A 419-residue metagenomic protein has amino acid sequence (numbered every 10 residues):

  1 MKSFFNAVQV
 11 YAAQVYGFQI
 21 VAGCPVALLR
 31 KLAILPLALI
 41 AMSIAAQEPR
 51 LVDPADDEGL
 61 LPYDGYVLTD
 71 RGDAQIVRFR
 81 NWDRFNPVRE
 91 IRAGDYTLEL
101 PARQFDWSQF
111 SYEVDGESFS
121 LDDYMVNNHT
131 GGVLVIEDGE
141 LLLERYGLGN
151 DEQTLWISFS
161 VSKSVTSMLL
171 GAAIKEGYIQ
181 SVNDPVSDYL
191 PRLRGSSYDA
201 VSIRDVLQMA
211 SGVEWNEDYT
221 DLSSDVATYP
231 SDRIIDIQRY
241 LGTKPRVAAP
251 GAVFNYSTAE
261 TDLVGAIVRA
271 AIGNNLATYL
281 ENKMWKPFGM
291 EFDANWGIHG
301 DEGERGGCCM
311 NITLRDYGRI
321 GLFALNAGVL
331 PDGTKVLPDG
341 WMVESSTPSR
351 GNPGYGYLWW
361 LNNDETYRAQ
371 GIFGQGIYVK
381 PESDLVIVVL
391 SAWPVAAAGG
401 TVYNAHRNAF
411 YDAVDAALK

Functional and structural regions predicted by a protein language model:
K31-A41: Bacterial N-terminal signal peptides
I44-N150, I235, N408-A409, A413-K419: N-terminal leader/targeting segments and the immediately adjacent pre-domain N-terminus
F110, V114-Y124, E140, D151-Q153 (+1 more regions): Active-site-proximal loop and beta-strand segments within enzyme catalytic domains
G139, W156-V182, V206, V264-V268 (+1 more regions): Active-site SXXK
Y146, D151-Q153, D218-G303: Catalytic-site signature segments of enzymes, centered on catalytic residues
I157, E176-E214, T243, A270-G307 (+1 more regions): Active-site helix/loop module of the DD-peptidase/beta-lactamase fold, centered on the serine-lysine SxxK catalytic
E260-I267, G306-L330, Q375-G376, K380-A392: Active-site-proximal alpha-helical segments within enzyme catalytic domains
F292-A294, D339-V388: Active-site Gly/Thr loop motif
